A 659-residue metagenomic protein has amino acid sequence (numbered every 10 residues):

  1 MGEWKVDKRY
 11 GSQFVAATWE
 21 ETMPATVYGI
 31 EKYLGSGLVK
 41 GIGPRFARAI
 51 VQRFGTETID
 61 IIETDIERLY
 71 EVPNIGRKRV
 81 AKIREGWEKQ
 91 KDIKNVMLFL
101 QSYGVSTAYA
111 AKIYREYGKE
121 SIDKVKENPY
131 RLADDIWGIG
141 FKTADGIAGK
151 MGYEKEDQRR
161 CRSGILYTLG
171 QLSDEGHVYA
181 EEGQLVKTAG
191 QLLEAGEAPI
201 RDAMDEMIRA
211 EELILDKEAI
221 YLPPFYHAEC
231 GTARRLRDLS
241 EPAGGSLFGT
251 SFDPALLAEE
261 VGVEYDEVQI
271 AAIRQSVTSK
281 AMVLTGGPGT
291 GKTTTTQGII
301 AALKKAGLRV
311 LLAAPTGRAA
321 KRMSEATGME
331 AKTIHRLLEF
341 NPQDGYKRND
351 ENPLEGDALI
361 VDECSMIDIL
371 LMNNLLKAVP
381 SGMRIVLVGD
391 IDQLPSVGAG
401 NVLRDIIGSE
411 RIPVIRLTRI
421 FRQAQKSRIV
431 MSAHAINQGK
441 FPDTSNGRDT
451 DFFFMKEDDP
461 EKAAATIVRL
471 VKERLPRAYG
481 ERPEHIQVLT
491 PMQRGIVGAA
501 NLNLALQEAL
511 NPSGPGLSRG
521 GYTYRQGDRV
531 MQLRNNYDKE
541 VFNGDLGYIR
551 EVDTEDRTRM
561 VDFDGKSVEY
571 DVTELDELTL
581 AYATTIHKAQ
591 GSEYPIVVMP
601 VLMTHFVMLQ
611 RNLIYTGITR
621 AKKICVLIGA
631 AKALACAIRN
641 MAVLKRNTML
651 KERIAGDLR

Functional and structural regions predicted by a protein language model:
M1-F248: Accessory, non-ATPase domains that flank or precede helicase/AAA+ motor cores in DNA-metabolism machines
L38, E71, G286, A314 (+2 more regions): The Walker A (P-loop) glycine that initiates the GxxxxGKT/S ATP-binding motif of P-loop NTPases
L215-P288, T294: Pre-Walker A segment
M282-S324, V388, D451-D459, V471-G495 (+1 more regions): Conserved RecA-like ASCE P-loop NTPase motor core of nucleic-acid helicases/translocases
G298, A302, A306-L308, P315-A326 (+5 more regions): Conserved helicase motor core of SF1/SF2 NTP-dependent helicases
I391-K539, R550, R559: Conserved helicase motor core of P-loop NTPases
Q438, D545-R659: C-terminal accessory regions
